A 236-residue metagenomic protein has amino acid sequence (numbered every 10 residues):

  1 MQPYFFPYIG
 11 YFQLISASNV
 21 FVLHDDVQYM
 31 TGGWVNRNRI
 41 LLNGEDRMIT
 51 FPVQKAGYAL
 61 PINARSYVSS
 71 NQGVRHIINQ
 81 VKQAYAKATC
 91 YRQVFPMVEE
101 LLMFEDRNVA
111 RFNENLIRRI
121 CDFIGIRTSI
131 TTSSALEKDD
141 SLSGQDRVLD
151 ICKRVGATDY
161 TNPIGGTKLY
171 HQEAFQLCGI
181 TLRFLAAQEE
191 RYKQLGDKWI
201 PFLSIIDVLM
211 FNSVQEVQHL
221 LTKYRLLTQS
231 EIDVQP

Functional and structural regions predicted by a protein language model:
M1-P236: Residues lining hydrophobic/aromatic ligand-binding pockets adjacent to catalytic sites
